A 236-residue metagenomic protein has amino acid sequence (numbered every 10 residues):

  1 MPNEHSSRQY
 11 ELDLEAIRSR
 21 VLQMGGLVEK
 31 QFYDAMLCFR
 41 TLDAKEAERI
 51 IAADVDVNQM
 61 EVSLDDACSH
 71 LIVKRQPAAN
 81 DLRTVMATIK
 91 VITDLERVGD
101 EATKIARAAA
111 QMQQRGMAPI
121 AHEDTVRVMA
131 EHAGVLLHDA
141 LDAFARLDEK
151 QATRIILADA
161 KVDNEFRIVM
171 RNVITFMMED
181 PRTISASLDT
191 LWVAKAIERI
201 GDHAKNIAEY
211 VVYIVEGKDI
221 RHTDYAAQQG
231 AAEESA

Functional and structural regions predicted by a protein language model:
M1-A236: Cytosolic, long alpha-helical scaffolding segments
